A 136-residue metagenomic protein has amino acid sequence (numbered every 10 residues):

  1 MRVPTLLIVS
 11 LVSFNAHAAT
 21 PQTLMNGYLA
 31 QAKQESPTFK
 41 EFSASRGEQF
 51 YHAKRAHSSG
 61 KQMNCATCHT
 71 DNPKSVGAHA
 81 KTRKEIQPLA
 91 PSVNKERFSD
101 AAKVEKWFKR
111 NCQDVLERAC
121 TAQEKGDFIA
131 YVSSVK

Functional and structural regions predicted by a protein language model:
M1-S45, S92-K106, N111-G126, Y131-K136: Post-cleavage N-terminal segment of exported redox proteins
S45-S58: Sequence context of c-type cytochrome heme-c attachment sites
H57, K74-S75, K136: Inter-heme linker and motif-flanking segments adjacent to c-type heme-binding CXXCH motifs in c-type cytochromes
Q62-N72, F128: The canonical Cys-X-X-Cys-His
G77-K84: Short cysteine/histidine-rich zinc-coordinating motifs and their immediately flanking basic loops
L89: Flexible, solvent-exposed loop/hinge segments that line or gate ligand/substrate-binding clefts
